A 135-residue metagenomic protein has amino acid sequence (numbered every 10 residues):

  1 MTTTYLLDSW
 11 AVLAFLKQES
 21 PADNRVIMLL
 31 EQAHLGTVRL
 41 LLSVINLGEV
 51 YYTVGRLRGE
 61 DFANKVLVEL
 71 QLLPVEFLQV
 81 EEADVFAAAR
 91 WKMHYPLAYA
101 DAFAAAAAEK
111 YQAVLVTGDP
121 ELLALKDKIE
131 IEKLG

Functional and structural regions predicted by a protein language model:
M1-L42, G55-V68: Short, well-structured N-terminal submotif of metal-dependent ribonuclease cores
T2-T4, A105-G135: Acidic, PIN/NYN-like endoribonuclease modules and their adjacent C-terminal/linker elements
A11, N46, D84, A104 (+1 more regions): Alpha-helix capping/helix-boundary segments
L13, G48-Y51, A89: Amphipathic alpha-helical segments within well-ordered protein domains
H34, Q71, E109: Anion (oxyanion) recognition and catalysis
R39, E76, E130-E132: Conserved beta-strand segments of alpha/beta enzyme cores
L57-D61, P96, E132-G135: Short, hinge-like loop/turn segments at secondary-structure boundaries
E76-V114, G118: Active-site neighborhoods of divalent-metal-dependent phosphate/nucleic-acid chemistry enzymes
